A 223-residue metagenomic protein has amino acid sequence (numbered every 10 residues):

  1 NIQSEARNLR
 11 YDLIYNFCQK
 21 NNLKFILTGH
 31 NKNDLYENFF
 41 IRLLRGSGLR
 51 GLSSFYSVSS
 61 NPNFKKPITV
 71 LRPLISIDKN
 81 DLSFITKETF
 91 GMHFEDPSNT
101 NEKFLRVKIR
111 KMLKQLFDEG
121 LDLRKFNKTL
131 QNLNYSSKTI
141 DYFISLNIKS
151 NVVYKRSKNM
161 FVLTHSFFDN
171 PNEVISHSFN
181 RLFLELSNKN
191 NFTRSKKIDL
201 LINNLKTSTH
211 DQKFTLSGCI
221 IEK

Functional and structural regions predicted by a protein language model:
N1-M112: Core alpha/beta nucleotide-donor-binding catalytic domains of modification enzymes
L9, S59-P67, E119, L130-K223: AMP-forming adenylation/ATP pyrophosphatase catalytic core
K20, R42, Q115-L116, L182-L186: Active-site catalytic microenvironments for nucleophilic, acid-base chemistry
T28, P97, N101, K125 (+2 more regions): Short, surface-exposed helix-loop/turn micro-motifs enriched in polar/charged residues
D34-N38, V107-R110, R124-N127, N172-N180: Non-catalytic, well-ordered alpha-helical scaffold segments
L71-F161, H165-F167: Contiguous mid-protein beta-loop-alpha structural module that forms a pocket-lining wall or clamp of enzyme active
